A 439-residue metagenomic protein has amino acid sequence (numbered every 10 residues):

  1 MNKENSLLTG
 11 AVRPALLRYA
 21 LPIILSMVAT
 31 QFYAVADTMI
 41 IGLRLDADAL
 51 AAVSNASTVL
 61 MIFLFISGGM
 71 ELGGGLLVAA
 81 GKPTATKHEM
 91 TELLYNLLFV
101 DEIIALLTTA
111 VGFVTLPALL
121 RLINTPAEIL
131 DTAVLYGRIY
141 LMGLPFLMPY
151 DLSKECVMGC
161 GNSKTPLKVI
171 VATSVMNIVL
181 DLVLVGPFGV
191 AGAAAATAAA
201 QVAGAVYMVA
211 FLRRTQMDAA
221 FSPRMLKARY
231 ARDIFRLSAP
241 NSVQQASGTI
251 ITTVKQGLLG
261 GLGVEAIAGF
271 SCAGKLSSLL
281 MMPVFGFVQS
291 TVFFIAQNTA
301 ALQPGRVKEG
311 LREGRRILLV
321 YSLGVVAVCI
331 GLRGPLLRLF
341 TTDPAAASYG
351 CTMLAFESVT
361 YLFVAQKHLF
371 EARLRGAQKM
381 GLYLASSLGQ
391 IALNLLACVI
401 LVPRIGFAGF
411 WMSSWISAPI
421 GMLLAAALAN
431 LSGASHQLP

Functional and structural regions predicted by a protein language model:
M1-A20, V78-G143, M176-V179, P187-A239 (+2 more regions): Short alpha-helical transmembrane segments in multi-pass integral membrane proteins
L7-R44, T58-G73, L77, E102-T109 (+6 more regions): N-terminal transmembrane alpha-helices
R18-D37, I139, G143, Y150 (+5 more regions): Transmembrane helical elements of multi-pass membrane transporters/channels
I23, A34-V35, L72, F113-V114 (+7 more regions): A generic alpha-helix surface/boundary motif
I23, M27, M39, L76 (+15 more regions): Transmembrane alpha-helix boundary and packing residues in multipass membrane permease domains and related
F32-A51, L120-A127, V183-F188, A246-L279 (+4 more regions): Helix-terminus/linker motif at the lipid-water interface of multi-pass membrane proteins
L50-A110, L147-P166, G269-G331, V364-Q378 (+1 more regions): Small-residue-rich hydrophobic transmembrane alpha-helices
E71, I139-M158, P166-N177, A193-M208 (+4 more regions): Short runs within selected transmembrane alpha-helices of multi-pass transporters and secretion channels
